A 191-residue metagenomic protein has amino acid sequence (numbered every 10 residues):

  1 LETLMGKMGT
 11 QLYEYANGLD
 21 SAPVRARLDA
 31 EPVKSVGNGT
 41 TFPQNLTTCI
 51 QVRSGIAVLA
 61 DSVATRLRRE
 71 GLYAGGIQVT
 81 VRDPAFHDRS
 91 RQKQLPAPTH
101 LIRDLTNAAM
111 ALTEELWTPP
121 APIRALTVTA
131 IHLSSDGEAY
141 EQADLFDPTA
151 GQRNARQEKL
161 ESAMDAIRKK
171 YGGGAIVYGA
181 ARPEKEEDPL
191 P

Functional and structural regions predicted by a protein language model:
L1-P122: DNA-contacting surface of Y-family translesion DNA polymerases
A97-P191: Acidic, metal-coordinating catalytic segment for phosphate/diphosphate chemistry, firing primarily on the Nudix
